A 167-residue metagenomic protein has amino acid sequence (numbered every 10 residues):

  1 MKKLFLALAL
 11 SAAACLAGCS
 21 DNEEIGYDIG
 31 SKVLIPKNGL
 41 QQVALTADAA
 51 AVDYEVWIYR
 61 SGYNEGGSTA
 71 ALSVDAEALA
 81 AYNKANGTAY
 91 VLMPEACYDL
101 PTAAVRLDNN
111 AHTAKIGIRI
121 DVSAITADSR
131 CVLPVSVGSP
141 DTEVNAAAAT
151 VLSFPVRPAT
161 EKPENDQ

Functional and structural regions predicted by a protein language model:
M1-L4: Positively charged n-region of N-terminal signal peptides that target proteins for export
L6-S11: Sec-dependent N-terminal signal peptides
C15-G18: C-terminal motif of bacterial Sec signal peptides marking the signal peptidase cleavage site
S20-L100, A111-K115, A124-C131, S139-Q167: Acidic/polar, low-complexity intrinsically disordered N-terminal segments immediately downstream of a Sec signal
I118: His/Asp/Glu-rich, glycine-adjacent segments that coordinate divalent cations and/or stabilize oxyanion chemistry on
